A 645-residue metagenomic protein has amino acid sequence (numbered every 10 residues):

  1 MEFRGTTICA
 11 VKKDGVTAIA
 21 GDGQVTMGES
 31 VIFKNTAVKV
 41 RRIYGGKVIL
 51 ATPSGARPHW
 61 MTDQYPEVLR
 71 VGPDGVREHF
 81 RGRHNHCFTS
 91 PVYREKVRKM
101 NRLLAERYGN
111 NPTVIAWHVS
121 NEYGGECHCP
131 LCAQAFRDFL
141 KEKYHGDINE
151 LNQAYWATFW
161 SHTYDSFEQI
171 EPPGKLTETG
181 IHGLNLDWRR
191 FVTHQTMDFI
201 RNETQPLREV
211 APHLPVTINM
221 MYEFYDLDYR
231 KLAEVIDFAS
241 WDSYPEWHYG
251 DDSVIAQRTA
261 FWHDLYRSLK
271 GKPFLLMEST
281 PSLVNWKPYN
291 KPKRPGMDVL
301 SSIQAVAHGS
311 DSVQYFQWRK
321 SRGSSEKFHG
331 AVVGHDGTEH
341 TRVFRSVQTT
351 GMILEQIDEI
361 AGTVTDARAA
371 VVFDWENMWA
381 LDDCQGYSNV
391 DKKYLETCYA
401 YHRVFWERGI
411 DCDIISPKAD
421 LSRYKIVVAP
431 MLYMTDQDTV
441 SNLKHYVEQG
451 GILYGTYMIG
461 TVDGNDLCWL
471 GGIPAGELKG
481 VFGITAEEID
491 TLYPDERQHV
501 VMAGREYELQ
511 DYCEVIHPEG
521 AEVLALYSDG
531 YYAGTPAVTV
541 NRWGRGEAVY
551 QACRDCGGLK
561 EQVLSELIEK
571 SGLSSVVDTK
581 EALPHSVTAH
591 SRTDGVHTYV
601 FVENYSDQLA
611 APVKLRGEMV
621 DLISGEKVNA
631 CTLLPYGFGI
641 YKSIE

Functional and structural regions predicted by a protein language model:
M1-G46, L50, P73: N-terminal nucleophile
A18, I49, T217, S240 (+2 more regions): Structural detector of well-ordered beta-strand residues that form the stable sheet scaffold of enzyme domains
G21-G23, E29-I32, M61-T62, H128-L131 (+4 more regions): Short acidic, glycine/serine/threonine-rich loops at helix termini
V48-A51, G55-W60: Hydrophobic or amphipathic alpha-helical targeting/insertion segments
T52-S54, V119-E122, M220-Y222, S279 (+1 more regions): Short, well-ordered beta-to-alpha junction loops that form the rim of enzyme active sites and present histidine/acidic
T62-F261: Polysaccharide-binding and catalytic clefts of secreted carbohydrate-active enzymes
F167-I170, H213, Y222, A233 (+2 more regions): Carbohydrate-binding surfaces of carbohydrate-active enzymes
